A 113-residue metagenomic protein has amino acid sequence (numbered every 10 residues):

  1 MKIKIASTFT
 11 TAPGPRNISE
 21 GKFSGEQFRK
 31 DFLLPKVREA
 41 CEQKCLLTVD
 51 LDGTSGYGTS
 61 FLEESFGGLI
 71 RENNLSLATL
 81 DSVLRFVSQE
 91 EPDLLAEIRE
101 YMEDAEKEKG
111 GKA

Functional and structural regions predicted by a protein language model:
M1-S7: Short amphipathic
T8-K30, L34-K36, A40-C45, V49-L95 (+1 more regions): Amphipathic alpha-helical interaction surfaces in cytosolic regulatory modules
E97-A113: The feature marks long, low-complexity, polar/acidic/proline-rich intrinsically disordered regions embedded in large
